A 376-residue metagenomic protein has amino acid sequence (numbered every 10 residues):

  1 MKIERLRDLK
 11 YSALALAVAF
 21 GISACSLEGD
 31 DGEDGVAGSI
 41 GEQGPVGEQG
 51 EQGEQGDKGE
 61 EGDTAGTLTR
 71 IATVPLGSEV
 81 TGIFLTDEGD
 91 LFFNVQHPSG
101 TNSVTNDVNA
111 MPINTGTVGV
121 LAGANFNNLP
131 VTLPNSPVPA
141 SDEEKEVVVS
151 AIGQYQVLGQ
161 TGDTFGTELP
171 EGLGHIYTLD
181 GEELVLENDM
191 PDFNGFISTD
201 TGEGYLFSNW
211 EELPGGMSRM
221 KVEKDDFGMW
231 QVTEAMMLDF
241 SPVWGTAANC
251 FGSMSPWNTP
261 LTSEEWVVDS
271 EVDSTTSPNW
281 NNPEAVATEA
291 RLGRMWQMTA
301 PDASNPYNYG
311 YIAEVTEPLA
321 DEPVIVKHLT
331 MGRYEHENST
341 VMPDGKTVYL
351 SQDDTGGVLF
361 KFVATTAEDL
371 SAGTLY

Functional and structural regions predicted by a protein language model:
K2-A13: Bacterial N-terminal signal peptides that target proteins for export
S12, G44, G50-G56, P75 (+2 more regions): Compositionally biased, intrinsically disordered low-complexity regions enriched in proline and serine
L14, V36-A37, S198, S270: A ubiquitous, low-specificity "background" feature that marks scattered single residues across proteins without
A15, E48, E54-D57, P323 (+1 more regions): Intrinsically disordered, low-complexity segments enriched in polar/charged small residues
V18: Expand to "…catalyze enediolate/carbanion chemistry for C-C bond making/breaking, isomerization, decarboxylation
G21-A24: C-terminal motif of bacterial Sec signal peptides marking the signal peptidase cleavage site
S26-T64: Collagen/collagen-like triple-helix recognition
E60-Y376: Sequence/structural signature of beta-propeller domains
